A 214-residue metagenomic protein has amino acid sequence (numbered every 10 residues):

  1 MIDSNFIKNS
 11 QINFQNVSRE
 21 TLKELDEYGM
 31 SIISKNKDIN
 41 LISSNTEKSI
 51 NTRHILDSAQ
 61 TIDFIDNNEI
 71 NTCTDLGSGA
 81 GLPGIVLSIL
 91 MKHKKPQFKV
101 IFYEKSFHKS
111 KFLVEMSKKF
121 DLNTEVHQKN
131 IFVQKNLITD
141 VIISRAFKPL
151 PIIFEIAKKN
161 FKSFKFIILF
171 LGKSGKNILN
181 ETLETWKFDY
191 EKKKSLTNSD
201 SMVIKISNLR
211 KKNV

Functional and structural regions predicted by a protein language model:
M1-N68, T74, F107-L122: Class I SAM-dependent transferase core
I32, L171, I206: Residue-level signal for inorganic ion chemistry
A59-I138: Conserved SAM/SAH cofactor-binding pocket of Class I
K95, F161-K162: Helix-to-beta-strand junctions that scaffold the AdoMet/dcAdoMet cofactor pocket in Class I SAM-dependent enzymes
I101, S174-V214: Active-site capping/gating segments
T139-A146: Short SAM/SAH-binding signature in class I
P149-I156: A short, conserved alpha-helix within the catalytic core of class I
F164-S174: Conserved beta-strand signature within the Rossmann-like core of class I S-adenosyl-L-methionine
